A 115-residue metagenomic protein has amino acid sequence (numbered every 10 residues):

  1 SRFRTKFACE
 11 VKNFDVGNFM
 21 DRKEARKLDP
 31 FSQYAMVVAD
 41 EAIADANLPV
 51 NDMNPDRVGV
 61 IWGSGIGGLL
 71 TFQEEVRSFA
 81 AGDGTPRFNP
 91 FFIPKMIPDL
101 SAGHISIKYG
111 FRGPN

Functional and structural regions predicted by a protein language model:
S1-P114: Conserved "HGTGT" condensation-loop signature of ketosynthase/thiolase-family condensing enzymes that catalyze
